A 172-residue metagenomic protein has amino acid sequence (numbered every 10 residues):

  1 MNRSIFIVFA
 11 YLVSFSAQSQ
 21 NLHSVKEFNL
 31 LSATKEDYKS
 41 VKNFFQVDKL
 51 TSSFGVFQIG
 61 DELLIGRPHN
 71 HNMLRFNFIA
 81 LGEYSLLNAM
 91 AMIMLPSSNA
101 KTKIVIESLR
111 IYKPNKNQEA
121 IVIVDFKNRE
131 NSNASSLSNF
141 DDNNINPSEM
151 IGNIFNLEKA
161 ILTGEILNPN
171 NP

Functional and structural regions predicted by a protein language model:
M1-V25: Bacterial Sec-dependent N-terminal signal peptides
Q18-L63, N156-P172: Sec-dependent signal peptide cleavage junction
S40-T51, E83-I93, S108: N-terminal post-signal-peptidase region of extra-cytosolic proteins
S53-M90: Short coil-to-beta transition motif at edge beta-strands of beta-rich domains
Q58-G60, N99-K101, N117-I121: Extracytoplasmic
M92-V105: Short coil-to-beta-strand transition motifs
K113-R129: Short aromatic-glycine-enriched beta-strand elements
R129-P172: Intrinsically disordered, low-complexity, charged/polar segments
